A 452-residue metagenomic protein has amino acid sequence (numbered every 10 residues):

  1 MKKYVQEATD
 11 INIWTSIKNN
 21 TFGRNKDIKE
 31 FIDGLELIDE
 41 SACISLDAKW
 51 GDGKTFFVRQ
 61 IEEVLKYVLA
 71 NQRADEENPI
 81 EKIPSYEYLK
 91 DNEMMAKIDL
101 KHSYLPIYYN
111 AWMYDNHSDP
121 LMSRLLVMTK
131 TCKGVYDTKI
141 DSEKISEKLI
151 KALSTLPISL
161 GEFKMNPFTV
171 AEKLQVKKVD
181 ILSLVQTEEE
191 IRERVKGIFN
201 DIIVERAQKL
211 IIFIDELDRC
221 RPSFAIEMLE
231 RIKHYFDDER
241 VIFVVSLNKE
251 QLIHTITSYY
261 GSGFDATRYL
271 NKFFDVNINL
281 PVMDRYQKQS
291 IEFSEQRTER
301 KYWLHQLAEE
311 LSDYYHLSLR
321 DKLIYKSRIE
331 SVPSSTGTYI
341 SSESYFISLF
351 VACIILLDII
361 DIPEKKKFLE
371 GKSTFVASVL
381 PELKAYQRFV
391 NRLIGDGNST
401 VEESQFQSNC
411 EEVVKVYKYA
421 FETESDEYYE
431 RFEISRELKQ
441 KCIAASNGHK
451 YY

Functional and structural regions predicted by a protein language model:
M1-M94, Y429-Y452: Walker A/P-loop-proximal flanking segment of P-loop NTPase domains
Y4-N19, R24-E30, K49, F57 (+5 more regions): The catalytic "switch" region of P-loop NTPases
S41-S45, P106, K209-I211: Residue-level preference for the first positions of well-ordered beta-strands
S45-K49, N110, I214: Residues at the beta-strand->loop junction immediately N-terminal to the Walker
T55-V58, E62-D201, G371, F421: P-loop NTPase nucleotide-binding core
Y108, I212-R219: Short catalytic-loop micro-motif centered on adjacent basic/acidic residues
D141-M165, V276-F350: Conserved AAA+ ATPase small/helical "lid" subdomain
Q306, E310-Y452: C-terminal alpha-helical "lid" subdomain
